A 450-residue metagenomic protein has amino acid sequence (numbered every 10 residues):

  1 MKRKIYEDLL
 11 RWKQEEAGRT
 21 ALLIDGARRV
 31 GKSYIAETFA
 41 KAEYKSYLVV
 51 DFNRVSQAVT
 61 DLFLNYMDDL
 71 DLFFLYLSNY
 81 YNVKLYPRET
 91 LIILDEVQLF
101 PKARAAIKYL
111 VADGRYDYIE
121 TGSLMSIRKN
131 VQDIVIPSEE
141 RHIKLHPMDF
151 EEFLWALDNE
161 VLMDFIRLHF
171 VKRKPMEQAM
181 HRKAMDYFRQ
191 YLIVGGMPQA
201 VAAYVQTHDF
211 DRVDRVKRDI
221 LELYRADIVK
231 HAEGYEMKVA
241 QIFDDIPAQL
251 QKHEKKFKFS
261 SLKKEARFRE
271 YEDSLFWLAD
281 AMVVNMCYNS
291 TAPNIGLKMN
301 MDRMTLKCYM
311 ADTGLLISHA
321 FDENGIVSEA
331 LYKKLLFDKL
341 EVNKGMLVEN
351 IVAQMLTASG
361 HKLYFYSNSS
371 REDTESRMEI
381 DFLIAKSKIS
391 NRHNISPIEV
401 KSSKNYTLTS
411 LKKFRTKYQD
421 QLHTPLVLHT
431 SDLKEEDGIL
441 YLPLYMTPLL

Functional and structural regions predicted by a protein language model:
M1-E16: Pre-Walker A adenine-sensing motif
K13-T20, R29, T38, A42-K45 (+2 more regions): A cross-kingdom feature that marks ATP-driven nucleic-acid transaction machinery
I24: Hydrophobic anchor at the beta1->P-loop junction of P-loop NTPases
K32: Conserved lysine of the Walker
S56-P87: Short glycine-rich substrate-engagement loop in P-loop NTPases that contacts/grips substrate
I93, D117-S123, K144: Structural recognition of the conserved hydrophobic beta-strand(s) that form the central parallel beta-sheet of P-loop
Y109, S126-H142, L154-N159: Short regulatory helix/loop adjacent to the ATP-binding pocket of P-loop NTPases
D158-V348, Q354, K362, N368: Interdomain hinge/linker elements that couple catalytic modules in large macromolecular machines
